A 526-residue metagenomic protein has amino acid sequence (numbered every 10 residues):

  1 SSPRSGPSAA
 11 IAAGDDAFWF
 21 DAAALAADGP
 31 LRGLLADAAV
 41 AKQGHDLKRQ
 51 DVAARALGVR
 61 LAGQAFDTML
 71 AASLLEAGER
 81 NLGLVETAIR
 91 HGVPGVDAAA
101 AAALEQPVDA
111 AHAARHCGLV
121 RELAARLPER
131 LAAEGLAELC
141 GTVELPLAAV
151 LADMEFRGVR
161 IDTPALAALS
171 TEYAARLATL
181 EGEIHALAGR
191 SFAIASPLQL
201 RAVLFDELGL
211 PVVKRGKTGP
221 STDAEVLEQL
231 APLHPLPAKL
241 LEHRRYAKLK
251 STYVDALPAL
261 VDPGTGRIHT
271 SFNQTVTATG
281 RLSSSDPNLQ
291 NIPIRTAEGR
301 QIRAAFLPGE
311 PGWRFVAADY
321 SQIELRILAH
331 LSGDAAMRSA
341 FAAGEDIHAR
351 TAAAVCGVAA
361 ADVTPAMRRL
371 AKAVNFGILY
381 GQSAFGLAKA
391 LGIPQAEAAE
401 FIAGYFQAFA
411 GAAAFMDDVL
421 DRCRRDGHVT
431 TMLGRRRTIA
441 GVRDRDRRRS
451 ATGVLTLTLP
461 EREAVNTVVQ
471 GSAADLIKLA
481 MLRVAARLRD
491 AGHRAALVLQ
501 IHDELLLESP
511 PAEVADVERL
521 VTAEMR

Functional and structural regions predicted by a protein language model:
S1-A23, A62, E79, Q106-D109 (+10 more regions): Conserved "right-hand" nucleotidyltransferase catalytic core of DNA-directed polymerases
S1-R90, A174, A329: Conserved RNase H-like, two-metal-ion catalytic cores of nucleic-acid enzymes
A12-D15, K42, D46, L84-A98 (+3 more regions): Function-dense linear segments that define catalytic or interfacial modules in macromolecule-processing proteins
A27, S196, A512-R519: Short, conserved charged micro-motifs
A62-E122, T351, D418, R422-T452: Metal-dependent DNA phosphodiester-chemistry modules and their immediately adjacent helices/loops in DNA-processing
L131-V143, L147, L476-L505: Active-site palm subdomain of RNA-directed nucleic acid polymerases
D153-F156, D262-T265, H269-T270, Q274-T277 (+3 more regions): Conserved catalytic core of nucleic-acid polymerases
A408-A410, A523-R526: A common structural junction motif
